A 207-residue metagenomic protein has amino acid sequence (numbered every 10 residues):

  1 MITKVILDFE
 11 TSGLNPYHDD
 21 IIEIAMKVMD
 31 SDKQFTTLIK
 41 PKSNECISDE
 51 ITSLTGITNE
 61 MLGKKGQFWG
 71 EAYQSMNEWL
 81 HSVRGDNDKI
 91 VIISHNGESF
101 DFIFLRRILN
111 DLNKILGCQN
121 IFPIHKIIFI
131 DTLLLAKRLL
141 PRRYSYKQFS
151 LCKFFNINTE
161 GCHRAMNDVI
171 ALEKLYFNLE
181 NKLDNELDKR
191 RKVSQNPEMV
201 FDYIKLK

Functional and structural regions predicted by a protein language model:
M1-N110, S145-Y146, S150-H163: Conserved non-catalytic scaffold segment of RNase H-like nuclease domains
E71, A171-L172: Short Asp/Glu-rich motifs
F100-I128: Substrate-recognition/cap helix-loop segment adjacent to the acidic, metal-dependent catalytic center of Asp-based
R107-L112, R138, F154, L175-K182: Active-site catalytic microenvironments for nucleophilic, acid-base chemistry
I128-R143: Short alpha-helix plus adjacent loop in nuclease-associated cores
N167: Acidic donor-binding loop at a coil-to-helix junction in glycosyltransferase catalytic cores that engages
E173-K207: Acidic two-metal-ion nuclease catalytic site recognized across multiple nuclease folds, prominently DnaQ/RNase D-T
